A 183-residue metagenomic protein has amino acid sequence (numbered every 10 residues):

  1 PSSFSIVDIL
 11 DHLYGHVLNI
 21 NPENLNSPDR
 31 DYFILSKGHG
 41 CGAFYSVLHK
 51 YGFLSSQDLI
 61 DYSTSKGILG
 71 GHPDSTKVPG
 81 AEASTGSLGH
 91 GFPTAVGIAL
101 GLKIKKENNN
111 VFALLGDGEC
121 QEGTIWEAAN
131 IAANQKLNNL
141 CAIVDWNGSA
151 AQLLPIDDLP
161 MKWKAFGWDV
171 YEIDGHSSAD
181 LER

Functional and structural regions predicted by a protein language model:
S2-N134: Cofactor-binding active-site loop characterized by glycine-rich and histidine/acidic residues
T64-D74, I98-L100, I104-N109, I125-R183: Thiamine diphosphate
